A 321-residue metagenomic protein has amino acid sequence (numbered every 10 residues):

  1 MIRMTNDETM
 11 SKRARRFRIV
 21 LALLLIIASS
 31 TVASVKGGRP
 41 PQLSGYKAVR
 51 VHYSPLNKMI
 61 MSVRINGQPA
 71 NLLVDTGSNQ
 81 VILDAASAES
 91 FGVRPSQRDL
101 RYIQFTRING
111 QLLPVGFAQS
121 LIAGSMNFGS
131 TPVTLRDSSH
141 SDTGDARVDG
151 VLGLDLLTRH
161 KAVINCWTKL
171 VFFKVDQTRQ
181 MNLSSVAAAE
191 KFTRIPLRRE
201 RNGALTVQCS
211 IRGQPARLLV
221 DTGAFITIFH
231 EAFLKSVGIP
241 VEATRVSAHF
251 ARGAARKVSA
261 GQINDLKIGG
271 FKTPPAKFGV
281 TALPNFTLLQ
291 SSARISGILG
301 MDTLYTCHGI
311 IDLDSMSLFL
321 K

Functional and structural regions predicted by a protein language model:
M1-M4: Methionine residue identity
N6-D7, L154: Intrinsic disorder/low-complexity signal
D7-L21: Bacterial N-terminal signal peptides that target proteins for export
V20-A28: Bacterial N-terminal signal peptides
V32-K321: Pepsin/retropepsin-fold aspartyl endopeptidases
